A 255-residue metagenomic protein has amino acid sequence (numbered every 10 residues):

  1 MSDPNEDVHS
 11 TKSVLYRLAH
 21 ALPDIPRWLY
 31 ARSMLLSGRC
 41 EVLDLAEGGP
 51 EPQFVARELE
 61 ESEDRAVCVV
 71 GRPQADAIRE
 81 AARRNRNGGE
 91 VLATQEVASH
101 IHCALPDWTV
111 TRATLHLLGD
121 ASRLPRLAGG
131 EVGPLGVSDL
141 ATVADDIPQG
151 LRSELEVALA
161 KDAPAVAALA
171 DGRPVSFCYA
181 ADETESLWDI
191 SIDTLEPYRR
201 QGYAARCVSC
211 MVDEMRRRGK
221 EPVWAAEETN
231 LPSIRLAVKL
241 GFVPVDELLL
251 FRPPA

Functional and structural regions predicted by a protein language model:
M1-W28, G119-E156: Short amphipathic alpha-helix that is part of the acyltransferase structural core
R27-Y30, S37-T142, F251: Acyl-donor-binding surface of acyltransferase catalytic domains
M34-E47, E51, V157-V166, W188: A short helix-loop-beta-strand connector motif used in the catalytic cores of GNAT acetyltransferases and, in some
E51-P52, R173-S176, P232: Glycine-rich acetyl-CoA-binding "A-motif" of GNAT/NAT acetyltransferases
A77, R200-E214, R235, K239: Conserved acetyl-CoA-binding loop-helix of GNAT-fold acetyltransferases
A98-D107, A205, E228-D246: Conserved active-site alpha-helix within GNAT-family acetyltransferase domains
V157-L187, S191-L195: A conserved beta-strand-loop-helix scaffold within acyl/acetyltransferase catalytic domains
L187, L195-R206, E228-L231: Conserved glycine-rich acetyl-CoA-binding loop
